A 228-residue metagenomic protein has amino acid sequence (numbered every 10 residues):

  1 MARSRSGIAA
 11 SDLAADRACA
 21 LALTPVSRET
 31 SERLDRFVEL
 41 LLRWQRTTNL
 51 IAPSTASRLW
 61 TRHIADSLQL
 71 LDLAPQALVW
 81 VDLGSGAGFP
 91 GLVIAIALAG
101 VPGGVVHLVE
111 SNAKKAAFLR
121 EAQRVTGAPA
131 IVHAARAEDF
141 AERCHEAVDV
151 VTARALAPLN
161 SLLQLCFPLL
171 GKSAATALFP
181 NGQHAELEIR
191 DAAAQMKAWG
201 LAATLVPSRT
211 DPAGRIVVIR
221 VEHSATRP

Functional and structural regions predicted by a protein language model:
M1-V81, K114-A128: Class I SAM-dependent transferase core
S67, L92-A95: Hydrophobic alpha-helical segments in the ANL/AMP-binding
G84-G88: Class I SAM-dependent methyltransferase "Motif I" SAM/SAH-binding loop
V93, A99, G104-H107, S111-P228: S-adenosylmethionine
